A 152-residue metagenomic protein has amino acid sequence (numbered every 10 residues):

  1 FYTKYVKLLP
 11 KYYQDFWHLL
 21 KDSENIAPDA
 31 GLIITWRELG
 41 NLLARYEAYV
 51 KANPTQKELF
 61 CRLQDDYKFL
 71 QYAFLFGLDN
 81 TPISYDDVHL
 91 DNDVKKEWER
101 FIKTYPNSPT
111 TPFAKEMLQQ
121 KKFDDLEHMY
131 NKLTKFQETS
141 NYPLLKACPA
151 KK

Functional and structural regions predicted by a protein language model:
F1-K152: Acidic, polar-rich low-complexity tracts and alpha-helical solenoid repeat scaffolds
